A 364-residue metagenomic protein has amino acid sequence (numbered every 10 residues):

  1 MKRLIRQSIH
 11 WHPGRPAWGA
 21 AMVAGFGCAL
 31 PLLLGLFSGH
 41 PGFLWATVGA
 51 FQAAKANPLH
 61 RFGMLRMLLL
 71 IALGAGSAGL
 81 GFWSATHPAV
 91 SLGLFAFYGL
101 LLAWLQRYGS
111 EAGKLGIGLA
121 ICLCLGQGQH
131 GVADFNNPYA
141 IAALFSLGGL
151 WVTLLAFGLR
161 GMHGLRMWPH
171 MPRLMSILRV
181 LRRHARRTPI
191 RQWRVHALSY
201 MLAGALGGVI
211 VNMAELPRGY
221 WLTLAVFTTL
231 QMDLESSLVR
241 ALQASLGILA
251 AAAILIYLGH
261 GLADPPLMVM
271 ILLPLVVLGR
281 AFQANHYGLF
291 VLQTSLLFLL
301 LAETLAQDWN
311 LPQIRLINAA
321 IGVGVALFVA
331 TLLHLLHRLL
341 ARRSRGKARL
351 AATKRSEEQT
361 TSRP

Functional and structural regions predicted by a protein language model:
M1-L115, L119, L123-Q293, L301-P364: Alpha-helical transmembrane segments and their membrane-interface boundaries that form or gate the permeation pathway
L296: Short basic alpha-helical hairpin corresponding to helix-turn-helix/winged-helix-like nucleic-acid-binding
